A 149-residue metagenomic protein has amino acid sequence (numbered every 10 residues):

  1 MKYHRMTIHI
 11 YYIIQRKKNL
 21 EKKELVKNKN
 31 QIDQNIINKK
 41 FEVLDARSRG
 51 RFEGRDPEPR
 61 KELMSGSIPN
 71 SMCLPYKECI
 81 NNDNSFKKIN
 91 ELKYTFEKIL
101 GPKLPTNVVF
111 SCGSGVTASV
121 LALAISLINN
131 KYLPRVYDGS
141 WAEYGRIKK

Functional and structural regions predicted by a protein language model:
M1-N30, N35, T117-S140: Thiolate-centered catalytic microenvironments shared by cysteine-dependent enzyme domains
K23-V26, P105-V109: Extended, charge-rich low-complexity interaction segments
N28-P105: Positively charged, proline/Ser/Thr-rich regional signature most characteristic of the Rhodanese/CDC25-like
E42-D45, V109-S111, R135-V136: Structural recognition of the beta-strand scaffold that forms the well-ordered cores of secreted hydrolase catalytic
P75, C112, D138: Residues that line or immediately flank small-molecule/substrate-binding pockets and catalytic motifs
V108-F110, V116, I125-I128, K148: C-terminal soluble interaction/assembly domains
Y144: Active-site-adjacent helical/loop segments in soluble small-molecule enzymes
